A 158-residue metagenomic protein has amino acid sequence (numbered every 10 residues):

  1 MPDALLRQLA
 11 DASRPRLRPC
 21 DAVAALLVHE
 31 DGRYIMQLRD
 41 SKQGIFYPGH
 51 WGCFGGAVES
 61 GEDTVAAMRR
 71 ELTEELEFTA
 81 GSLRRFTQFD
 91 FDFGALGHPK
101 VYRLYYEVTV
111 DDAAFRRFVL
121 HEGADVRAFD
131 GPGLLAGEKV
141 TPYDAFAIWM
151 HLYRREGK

Functional and structural regions predicted by a protein language model:
M1-L26: Acidic, metal-coordinating catalytic segment for phosphate/diphosphate chemistry, firing primarily on the Nudix
L17, L26, Q43, L96 (+1 more regions): Short secondary-structure boundary/capping segments
R33-E74: Conserved Nudix-box catalytic region and its N-terminal flanking loop in Nudix hydrolases and closely related
A57-G81, D90-Y143: Unchanged
Y143-K158: Charged phosphate-binding loop/patch that engages nucleotide di/tri-phosphates or the phosphate backbone of nucleic
